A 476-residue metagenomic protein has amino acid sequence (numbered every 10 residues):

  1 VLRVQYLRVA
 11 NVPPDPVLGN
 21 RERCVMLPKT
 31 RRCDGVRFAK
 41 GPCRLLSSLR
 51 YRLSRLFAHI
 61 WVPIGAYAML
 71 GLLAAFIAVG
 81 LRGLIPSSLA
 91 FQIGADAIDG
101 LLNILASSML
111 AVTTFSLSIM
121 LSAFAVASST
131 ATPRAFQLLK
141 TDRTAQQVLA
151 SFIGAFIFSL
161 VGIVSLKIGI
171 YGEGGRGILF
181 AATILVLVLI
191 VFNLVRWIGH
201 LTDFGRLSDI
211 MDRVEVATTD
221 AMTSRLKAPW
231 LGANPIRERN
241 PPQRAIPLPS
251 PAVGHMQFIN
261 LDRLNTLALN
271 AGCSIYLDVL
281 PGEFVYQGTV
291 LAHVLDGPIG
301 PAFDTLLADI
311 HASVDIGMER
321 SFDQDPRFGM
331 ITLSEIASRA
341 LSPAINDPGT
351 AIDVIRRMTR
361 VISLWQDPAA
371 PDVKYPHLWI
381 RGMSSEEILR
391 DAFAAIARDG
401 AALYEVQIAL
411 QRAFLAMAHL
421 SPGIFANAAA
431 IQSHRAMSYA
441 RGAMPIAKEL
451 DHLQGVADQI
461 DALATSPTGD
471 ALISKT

Functional and structural regions predicted by a protein language model:
V12, G19-R52, A462, P467 (+1 more regions): N-terminal soluble segments of membrane proteins
L27-N103: Membrane-anchoring hydrophobic segments
A39-G41, L45, G174, R196-Y276 (+2 more regions): Short basic (Lys/Arg) and small-residue
L49-G65, I93-S107, T132-S151, G172-T183 (+1 more regions): Membrane-interface segments at loop-to-transmembrane junctions
A66-P86, G94-G169, V191-I198, A337: Transmembrane alpha-helix detector for multi-pass membrane proteins
A182, V186-L194: Generic detector of multi-pass transmembrane helix bundles and their immediately adjacent loops in polytopic membrane
